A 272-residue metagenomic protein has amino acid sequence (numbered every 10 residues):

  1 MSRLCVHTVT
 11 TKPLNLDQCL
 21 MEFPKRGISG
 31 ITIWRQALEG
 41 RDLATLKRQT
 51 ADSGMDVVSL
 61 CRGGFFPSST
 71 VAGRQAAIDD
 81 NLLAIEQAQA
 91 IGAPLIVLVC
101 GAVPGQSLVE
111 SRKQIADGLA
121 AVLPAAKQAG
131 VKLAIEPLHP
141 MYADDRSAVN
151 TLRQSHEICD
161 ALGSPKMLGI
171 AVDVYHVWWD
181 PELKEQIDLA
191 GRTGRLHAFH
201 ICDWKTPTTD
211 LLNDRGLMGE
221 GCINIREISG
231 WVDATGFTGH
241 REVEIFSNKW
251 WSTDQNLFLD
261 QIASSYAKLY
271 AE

Functional and structural regions predicted by a protein language model:
M1-G27, G92-A93, V149-V172, H176-E272: Histidine-acidic metal/acid-base catalytic patches
T10-K12, R35-A37, G63-F66, C100-P104 (+4 more regions): Active-site-proximal loop/turn and secondary-structure-junction residues that shape catalytic pockets, frequently
R26-I28, V58-G64, V99-G101: Short, conserved active-site loops that position catalytic residues or coordinate cofactors/metal ions across diverse
S29-E39: A short beta-strand-loop structural module common to alpha/beta enzyme folds
S29-G30, D56, P94, K132 (+1 more regions): Residue-level detector of anion-binding/catalytic polar loops
T32, S59-C61, V97, A134 (+2 more regions): Conserved beta-strand positions in the central sheet of alpha/beta enzyme cores
E39-Q49, Q106: Active-site-adjacent beta->alpha loops and helix N-cap segments on the catalytic face of soluble alpha/beta enzymes
D52, P67, V71-G169, W179: Active-site acidic/histidine proton-transfer and metal-coordination neighborhood in alpha/beta enzyme cores
